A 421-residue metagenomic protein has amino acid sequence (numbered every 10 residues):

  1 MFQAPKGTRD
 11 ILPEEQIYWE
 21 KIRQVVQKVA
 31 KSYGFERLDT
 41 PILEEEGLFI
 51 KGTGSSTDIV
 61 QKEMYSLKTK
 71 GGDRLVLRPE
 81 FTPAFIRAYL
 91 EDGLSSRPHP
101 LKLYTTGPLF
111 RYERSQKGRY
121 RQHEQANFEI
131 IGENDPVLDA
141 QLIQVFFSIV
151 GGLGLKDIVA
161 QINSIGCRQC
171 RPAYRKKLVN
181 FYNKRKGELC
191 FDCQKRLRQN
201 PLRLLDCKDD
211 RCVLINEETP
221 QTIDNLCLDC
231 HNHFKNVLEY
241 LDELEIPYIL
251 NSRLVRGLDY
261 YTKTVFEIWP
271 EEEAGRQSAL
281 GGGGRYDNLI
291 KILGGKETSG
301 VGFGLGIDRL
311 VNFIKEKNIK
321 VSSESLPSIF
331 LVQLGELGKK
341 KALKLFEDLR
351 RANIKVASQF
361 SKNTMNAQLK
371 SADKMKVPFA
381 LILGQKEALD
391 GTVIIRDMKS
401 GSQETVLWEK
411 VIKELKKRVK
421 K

Functional and structural regions predicted by a protein language model:
M1-K421: TRNA-recognition modules of translation machinery and tRNA-sensing kinases, especially anticodon-binding
